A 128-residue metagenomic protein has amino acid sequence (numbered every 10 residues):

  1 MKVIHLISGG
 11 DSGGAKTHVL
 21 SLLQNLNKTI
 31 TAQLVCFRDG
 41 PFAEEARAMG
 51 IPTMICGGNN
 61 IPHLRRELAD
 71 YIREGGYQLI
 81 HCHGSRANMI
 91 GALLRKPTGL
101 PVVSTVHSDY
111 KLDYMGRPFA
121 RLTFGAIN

Functional and structural regions predicted by a protein language model:
M1-N128: Membrane-interface segments of envelope glycosyltransferases acting on lipid-linked substrates or membrane lipids
